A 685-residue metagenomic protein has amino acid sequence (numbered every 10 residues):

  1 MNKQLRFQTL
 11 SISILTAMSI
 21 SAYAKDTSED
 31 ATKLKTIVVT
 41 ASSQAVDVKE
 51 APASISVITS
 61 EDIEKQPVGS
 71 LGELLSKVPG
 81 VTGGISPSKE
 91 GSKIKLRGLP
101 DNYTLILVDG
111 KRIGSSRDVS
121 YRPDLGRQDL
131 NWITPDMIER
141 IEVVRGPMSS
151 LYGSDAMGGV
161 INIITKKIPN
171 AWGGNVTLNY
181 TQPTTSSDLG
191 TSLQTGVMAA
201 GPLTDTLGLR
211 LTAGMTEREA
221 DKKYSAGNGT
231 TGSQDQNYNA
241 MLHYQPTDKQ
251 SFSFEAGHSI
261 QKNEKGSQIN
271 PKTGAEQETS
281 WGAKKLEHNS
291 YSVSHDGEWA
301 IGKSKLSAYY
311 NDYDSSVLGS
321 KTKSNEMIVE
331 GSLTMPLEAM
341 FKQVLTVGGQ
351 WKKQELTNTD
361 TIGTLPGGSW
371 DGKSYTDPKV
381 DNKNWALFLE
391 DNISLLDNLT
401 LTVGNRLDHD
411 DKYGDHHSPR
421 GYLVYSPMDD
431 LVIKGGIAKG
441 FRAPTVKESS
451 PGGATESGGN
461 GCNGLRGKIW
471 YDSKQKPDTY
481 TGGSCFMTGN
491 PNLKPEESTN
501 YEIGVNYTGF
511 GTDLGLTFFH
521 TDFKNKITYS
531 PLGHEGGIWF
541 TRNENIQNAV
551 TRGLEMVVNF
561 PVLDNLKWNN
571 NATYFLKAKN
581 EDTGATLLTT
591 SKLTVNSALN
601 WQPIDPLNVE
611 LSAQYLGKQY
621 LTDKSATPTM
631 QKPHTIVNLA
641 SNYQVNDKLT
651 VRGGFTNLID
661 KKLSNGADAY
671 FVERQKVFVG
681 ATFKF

Functional and structural regions predicted by a protein language model:
M1-V68, E73-V78, V197-G201, Y244 (+1 more regions): N-terminal Sec signal peptide and the immediately downstream disordered periplasmic leader that contains the TonB box
G72, S76-S115, E139: Extracytoplasmic beta-strand/coil segments of soluble accessory domains associated with Gram-negative outer-membrane
P123, P169-K284, N525: Periplasmic-side early beta-strands and strand-to-turn transitions of outer-membrane beta-barrels
L130-T177: A beta-strand signature from Gram-negative outer-membrane beta-barrel systems, especially the internal plug domain
T177, S394-N398, F518-K524, L532-K624 (+4 more regions): Gram-negative outer-membrane beta-barrel transporters
L178, K303-S316, S426, K434 (+2 more regions): Membrane-embedded beta-barrel scaffold of Gram-negative outer-membrane proteins
H243-Q261, S280-D415, V424-M428, G515 (+1 more regions): Face-selective signature of the C-terminal outer-membrane beta-barrel domain
V424, E673-F685: Outer-membrane beta-barrel "beta-signal"
